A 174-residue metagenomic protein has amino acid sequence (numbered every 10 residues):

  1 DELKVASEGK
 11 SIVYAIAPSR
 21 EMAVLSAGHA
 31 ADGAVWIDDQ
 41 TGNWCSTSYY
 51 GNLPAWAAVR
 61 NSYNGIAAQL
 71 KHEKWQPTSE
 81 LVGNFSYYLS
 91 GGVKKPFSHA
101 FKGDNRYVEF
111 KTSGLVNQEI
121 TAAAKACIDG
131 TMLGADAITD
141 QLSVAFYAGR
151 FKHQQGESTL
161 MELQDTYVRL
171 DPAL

Functional and structural regions predicted by a protein language model:
D1-I138, F146-K152: His/Asp/Glu-rich, glycine-adjacent segments that coordinate divalent cations and/or stabilize oxyanion chemistry on
V108-Q118, E157-V168: The substrate-binding groove and active-site-proximal loops of carbohydrate-active enzymes, especially glycoside
A124, L142-V144, E162-L174: Extended, hydrophobic alpha-helical segments in both membrane/secreted and soluble proteins
I138-T139, G156-S158: Composition- and surface-driven signal marking solvent-exposed, interaction-prone regions in large proteins
